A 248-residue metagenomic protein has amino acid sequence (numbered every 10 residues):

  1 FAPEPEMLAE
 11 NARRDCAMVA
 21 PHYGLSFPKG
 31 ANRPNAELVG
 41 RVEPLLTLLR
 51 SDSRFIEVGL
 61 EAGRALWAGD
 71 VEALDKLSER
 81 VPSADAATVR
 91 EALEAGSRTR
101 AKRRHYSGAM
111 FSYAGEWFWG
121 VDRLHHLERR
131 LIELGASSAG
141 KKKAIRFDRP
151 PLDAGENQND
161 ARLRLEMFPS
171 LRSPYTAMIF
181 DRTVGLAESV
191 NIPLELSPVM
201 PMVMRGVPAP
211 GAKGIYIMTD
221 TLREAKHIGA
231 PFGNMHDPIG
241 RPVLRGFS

Functional and structural regions predicted by a protein language model:
F1, N159-R182, V199-M200: Local sequence-structure signature of Cys/Sec-based thiol-disulfide redox active-site neighborhoods
F1-L66, I179-S248: Structural alpha/beta surface segment adjacent to cysteine/selenocysteine redox centers across thiol/disulfide enzymes
A2, V81-P82, M167-P169, R205-V207: A short, structure-level motif marking secondary-structure boundaries and short turns
E4-M7, A84, T88, L171 (+1 more regions): Short, surface-exposed alpha-helical recognition segments that flank or form part of ligand/macromolecule-binding
N35, E116-F118, L124-H125, R172 (+2 more regions): Short, solvent-exposed loop/turn segments at secondary-structure junctions
E61-E156, R164, I179-L186: C-terminal cap of thioredoxin/glutaredoxin-like
A114, P169, M235-H236: Short His-Asn-centered micro-motif
